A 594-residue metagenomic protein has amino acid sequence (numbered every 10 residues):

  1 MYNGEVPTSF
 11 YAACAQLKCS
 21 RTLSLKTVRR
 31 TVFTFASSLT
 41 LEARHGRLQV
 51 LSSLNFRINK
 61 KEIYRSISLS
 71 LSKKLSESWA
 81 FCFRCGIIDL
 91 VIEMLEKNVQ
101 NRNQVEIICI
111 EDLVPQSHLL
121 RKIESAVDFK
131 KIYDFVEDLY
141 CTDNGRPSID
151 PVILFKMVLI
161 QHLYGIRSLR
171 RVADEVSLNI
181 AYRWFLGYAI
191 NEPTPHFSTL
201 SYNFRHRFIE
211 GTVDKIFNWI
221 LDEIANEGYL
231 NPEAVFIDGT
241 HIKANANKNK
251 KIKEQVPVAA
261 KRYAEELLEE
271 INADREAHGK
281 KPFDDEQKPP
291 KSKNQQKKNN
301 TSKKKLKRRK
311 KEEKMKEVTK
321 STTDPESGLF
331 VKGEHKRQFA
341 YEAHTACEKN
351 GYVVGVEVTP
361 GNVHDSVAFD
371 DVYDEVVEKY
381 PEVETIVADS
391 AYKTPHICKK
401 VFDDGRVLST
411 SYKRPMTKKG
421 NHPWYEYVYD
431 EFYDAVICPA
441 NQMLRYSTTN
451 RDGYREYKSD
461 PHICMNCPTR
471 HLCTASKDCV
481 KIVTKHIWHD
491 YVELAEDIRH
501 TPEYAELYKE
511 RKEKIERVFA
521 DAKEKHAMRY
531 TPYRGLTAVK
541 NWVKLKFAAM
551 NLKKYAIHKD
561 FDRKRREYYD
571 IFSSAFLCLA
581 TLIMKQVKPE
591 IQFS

Functional and structural regions predicted by a protein language model:
Y2, T34, R47, S70 (+1 more regions): Short, positively charged and aromatic/hydrophobic N-terminal segments
G4, A12-A15, A36, G46: Short hydrophobic alpha-helical segments enriched in small aliphatic residues
Y11, S20, L39, L54-R57 (+2 more regions): Short hydrophobic targeting helices and cationic amphipathic motifs that mediate membrane/organellar targeting
C14, C19, C82-C85, C578: Cysteine-centered motifs
L17-C19, L75, Q586-P589: Cationic, low-complexity basic patches in intrinsically disordered or flexible, solvent-exposed regions
E96-K97, G165-L178, Y188-S594: Anion-binding and metal-coordination hotspots
Q116-L159, Y164-G165: Basic, short loop/linker segments at the boundary and entry of helix-turn-helix/winged-helix-like folds
